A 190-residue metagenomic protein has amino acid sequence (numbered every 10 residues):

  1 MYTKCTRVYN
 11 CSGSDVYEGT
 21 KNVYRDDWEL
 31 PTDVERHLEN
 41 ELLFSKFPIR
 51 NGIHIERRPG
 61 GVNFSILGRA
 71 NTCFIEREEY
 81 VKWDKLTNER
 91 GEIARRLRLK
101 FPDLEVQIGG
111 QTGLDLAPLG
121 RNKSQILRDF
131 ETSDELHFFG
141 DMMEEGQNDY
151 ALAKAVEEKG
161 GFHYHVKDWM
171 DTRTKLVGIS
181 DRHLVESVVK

Functional and structural regions predicted by a protein language model:
M1-H54: Active-site phosphate-binding/coordination module
V8, F64, D149: Terminal peptide-recognition signature
Y9-S12, G110, K167-M170: Residues at the C-termini of beta-strands that transition into short coil/loop
T20, F74, N148-Y150: Short glycine-/acidic-enriched loop or helix-start segments at secondary-structure transitions that form or flank
H37-K46, E89, I93-F101, V156 (+2 more regions): Hydrophobic, Leu/Ile/Phe/Ala-enriched alpha-helical segments that form helix-helix packing faces
I49-H137, E145: Conserved acidic, metal-coordinating active-site core of Asp-based, Mg2+-dependent phosphoryl-transfer enzymes
A117-L119, K123-K190: Mg2+-dependent phosphoryl-transfer enzymes with acidic/Ser/Thr/Gly-rich catalytic loops
